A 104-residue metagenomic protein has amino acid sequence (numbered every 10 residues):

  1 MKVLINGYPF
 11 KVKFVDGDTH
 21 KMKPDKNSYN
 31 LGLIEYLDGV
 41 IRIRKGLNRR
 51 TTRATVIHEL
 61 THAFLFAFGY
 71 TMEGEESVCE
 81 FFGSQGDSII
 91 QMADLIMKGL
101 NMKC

Functional and structural regions predicted by a protein language model:
M1-T51, A67-C104: Metalloprotease/metallohydrolase-associated module, dominated by Zn2+-dependent proteases
A54-F66: Active-site recognition of the HExxH zinc-binding catalytic motif
